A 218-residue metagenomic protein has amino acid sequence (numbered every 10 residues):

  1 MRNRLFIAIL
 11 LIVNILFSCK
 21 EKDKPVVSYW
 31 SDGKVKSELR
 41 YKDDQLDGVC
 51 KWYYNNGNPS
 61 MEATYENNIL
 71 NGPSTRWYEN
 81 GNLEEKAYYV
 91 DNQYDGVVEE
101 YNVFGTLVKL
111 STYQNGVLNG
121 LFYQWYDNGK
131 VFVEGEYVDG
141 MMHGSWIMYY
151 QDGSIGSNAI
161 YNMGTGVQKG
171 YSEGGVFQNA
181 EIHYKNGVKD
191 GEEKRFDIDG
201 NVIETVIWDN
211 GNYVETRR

Functional and structural regions predicted by a protein language model:
M1-L5: Positively charged n-region of N-terminal signal peptides that target proteins for export
I7-A8, R218: Short helix-onset patch at the extreme N-terminus, typifying the N->h transition of secretory signal peptides
L10-S18: Hydrophobic h-region of N-terminal signal peptides that target proteins for export in Gram-negative bacteria
F17-R218: Glycine/tyrosine- and acidic-biased, solvent-exposed loop/turn segments at the edges of beta-strands
